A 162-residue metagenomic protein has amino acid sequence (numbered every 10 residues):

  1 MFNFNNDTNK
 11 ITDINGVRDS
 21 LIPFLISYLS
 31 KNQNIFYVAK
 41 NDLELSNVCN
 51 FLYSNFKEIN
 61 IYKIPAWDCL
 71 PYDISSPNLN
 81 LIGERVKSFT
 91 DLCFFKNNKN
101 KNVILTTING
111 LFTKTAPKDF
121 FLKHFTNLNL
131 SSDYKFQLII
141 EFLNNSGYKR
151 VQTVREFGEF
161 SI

Functional and structural regions predicted by a protein language model:
M1-I162: ASCE RecA-like P-loop NTPase motor cores that couple ATP hydrolysis to mechanical translocation on nucleic acids
